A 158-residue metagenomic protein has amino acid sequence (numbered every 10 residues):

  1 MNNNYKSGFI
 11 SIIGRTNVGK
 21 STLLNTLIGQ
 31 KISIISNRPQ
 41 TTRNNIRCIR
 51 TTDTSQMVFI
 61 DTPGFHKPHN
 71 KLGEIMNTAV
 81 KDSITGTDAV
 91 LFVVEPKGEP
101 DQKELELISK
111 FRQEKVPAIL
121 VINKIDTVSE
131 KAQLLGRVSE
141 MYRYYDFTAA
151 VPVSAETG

Functional and structural regions predicted by a protein language model:
M1-A89, V94: Conserved G1/Walker A P-loop phosphate-binding module
P39-T41, P63-H66, P96-P100, I125-V128 (+1 more regions): Conserved nucleotide-binding/hydrolysis micro-motifs of P-loop NTPases
T51, L105, V116-I119: Nucleotide and nucleotide-moiety/phosphate-recognizing core
E74-M76, L105-E106, L134-R137: Charged helix-capping and loop-helix junction motifs
D101-Q113: Amphipathic helical hotspot of TIR/SEFIR-family domains
P117, D126-G158: Canonical P-loop GTPase G-domain recognition
